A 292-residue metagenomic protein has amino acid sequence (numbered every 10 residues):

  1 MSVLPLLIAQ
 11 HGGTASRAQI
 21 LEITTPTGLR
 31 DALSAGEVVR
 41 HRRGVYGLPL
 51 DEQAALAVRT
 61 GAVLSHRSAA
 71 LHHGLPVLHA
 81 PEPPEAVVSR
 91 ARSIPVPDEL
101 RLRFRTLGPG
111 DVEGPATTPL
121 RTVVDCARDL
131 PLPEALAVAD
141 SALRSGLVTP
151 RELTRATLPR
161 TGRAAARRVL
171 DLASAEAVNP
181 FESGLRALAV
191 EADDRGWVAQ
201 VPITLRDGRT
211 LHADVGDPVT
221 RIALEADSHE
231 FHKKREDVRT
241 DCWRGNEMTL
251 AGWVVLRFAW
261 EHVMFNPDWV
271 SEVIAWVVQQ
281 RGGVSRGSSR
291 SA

Functional and structural regions predicted by a protein language model:
M1-R163, V198, Q279-A292: Short gly/ser-rich loop at a beta-strand->alpha-helix junction or flexible surface loop bordering the NTP-binding
T24, T60, L143-A292: Surface segments flanking catalytic/ligand-binding clefts of nucleic-acid enzymes
